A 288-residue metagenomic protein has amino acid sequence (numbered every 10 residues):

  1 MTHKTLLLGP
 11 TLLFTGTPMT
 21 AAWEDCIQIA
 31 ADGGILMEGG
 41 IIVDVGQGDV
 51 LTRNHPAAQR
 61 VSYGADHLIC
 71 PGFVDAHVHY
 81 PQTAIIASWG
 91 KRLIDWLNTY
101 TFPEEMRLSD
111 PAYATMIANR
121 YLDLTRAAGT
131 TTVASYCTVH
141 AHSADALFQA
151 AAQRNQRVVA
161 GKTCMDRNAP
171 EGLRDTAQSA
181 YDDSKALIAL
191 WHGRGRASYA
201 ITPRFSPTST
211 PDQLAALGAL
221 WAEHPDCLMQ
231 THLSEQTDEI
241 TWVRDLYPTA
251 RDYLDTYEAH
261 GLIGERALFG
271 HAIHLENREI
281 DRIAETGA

Functional and structural regions predicted by a protein language model:
M1-P56, L68-I69: N-terminal metal-binding scaffold of metallo-dependent hydrolase/deaminase domains
H3-G9, R53-W96, N119, D123-A127: Replace "His-x-His-based motif
I35, G40, D66, H77 (+7 more regions): Divalent metal-coordination and catalytic microenvironments
I86-Q156, A180-G193: Alpha-helical scaffold segments that flank or form the walls of functional sites
H142-H274, R278: Metal-coordinating catalytic core of metallo-dependent amide/deamination hydrolases
L275-A288: Long hydrophobic segments that form regular secondary structure
